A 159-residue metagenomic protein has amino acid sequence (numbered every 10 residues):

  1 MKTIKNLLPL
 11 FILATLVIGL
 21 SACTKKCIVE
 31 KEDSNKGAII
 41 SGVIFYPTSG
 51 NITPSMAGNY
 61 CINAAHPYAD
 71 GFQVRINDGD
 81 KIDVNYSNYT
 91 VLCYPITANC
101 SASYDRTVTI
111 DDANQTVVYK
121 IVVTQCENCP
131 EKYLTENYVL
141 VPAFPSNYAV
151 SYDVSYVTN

Functional and structural regions predicted by a protein language model:
M1-F11: Bacterial N-terminal signal peptides that target proteins for export
T3, V17-Y46, N159: Bacterial Sec-dependent N-terminal signal peptides
K25, V29-K31, N63, A102 (+1 more regions): Disulfide-rich extracellular modules and peptides
G37, S41-D70: Bimodal "functional hotspot" detector
Y60-V118: Mature extracytoplasmic domains of secretory-pathway proteins
I121-C129: A short interface-forming secondary-structure element
N128-Y148: Short, non-transmembrane amphipathic alpha-helical segments
A143-N159: A short amphipathic beta-strand at an alpha->beta junction
